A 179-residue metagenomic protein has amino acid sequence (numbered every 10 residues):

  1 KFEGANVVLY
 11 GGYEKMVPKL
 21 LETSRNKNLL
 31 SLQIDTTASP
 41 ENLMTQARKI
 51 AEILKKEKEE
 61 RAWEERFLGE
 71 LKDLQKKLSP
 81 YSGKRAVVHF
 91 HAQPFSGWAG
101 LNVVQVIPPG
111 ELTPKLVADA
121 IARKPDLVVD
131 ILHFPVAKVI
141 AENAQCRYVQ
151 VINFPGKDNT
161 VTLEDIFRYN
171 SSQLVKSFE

Functional and structural regions predicted by a protein language model:
K1, A92-D119, Q150-T160: Alpha-helical, coiled-coil/dimerization segments enriched in small aliphatic residues
K1-I53, F134-R147: Acidic/His-rich segments in extracytoplasmic proteins that coordinate ligands and/or metal ions
E3-G4, A122-K124: Alpha-helix C-terminal capping/helix-to-coil transition sites in glycosyltransferase folds
V7-G11, V87, D126-L132: Periplasmic-binding protein-like
Y13-E14, T36-L43, E60, R85-H89 (+2 more regions): Solvent-exposed, acidic/flexible segments
E41-L43, A47-R48, R123, L127-E179: Structured C-terminal subdomain patch of bacterial secreted/periplasmic proteins
N42-Q46, V87-G100: Short, solvent-exposed amphipathic alpha-helices that sit in or adjacent to ligand/effector-binding or catalytic
E57-A86, Q173-E179: Bacterial Sec-exported substrate-binding components of ABC uptake systems
